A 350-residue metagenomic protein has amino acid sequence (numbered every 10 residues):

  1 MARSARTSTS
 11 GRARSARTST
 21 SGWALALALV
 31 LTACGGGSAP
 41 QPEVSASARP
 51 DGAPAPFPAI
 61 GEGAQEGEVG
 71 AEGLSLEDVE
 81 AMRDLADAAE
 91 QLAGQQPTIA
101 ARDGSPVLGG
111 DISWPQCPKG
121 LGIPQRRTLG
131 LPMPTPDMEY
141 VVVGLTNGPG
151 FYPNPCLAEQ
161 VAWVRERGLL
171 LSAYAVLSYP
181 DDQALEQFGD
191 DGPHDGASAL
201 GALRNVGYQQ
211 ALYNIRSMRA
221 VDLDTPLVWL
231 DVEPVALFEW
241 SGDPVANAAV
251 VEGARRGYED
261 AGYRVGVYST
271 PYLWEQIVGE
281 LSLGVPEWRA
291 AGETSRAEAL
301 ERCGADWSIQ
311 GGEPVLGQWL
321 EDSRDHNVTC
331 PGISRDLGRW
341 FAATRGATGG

Functional and structural regions predicted by a protein language model:
A2-T20: Long, intrinsically disordered low-complexity tandem-repeat segments
S21-A33: Bacterial N-terminal signal peptides
V30-A59, A71: C-terminal region of N-terminal signal peptides and the immediate post-cleavage residues of exported proteins
G52-L121, G284-G350: Functionally critical loop-and-helix segments that line ligand-binding/catalytic clefts of soluble enzyme domains
D78-A246: Substrate-binding cleft of extracellular glycoside hydrolase catalytic domains
D181-F188, L273-L283: Glycine-rich, charge-decorated loop segments at or immediately adjacent to ligand/cofactor-binding or catalytic sites
G192-Q210, A248-E259, L283-I309: Acidic, His- and aromatic-enriched active-site or binding-groove loops in soluble protein domains that engage sugars
Y258-Q276, E287-G292: Aromatic-lined carbohydrate-recognition surfaces of secreted/lumenal glycan-active proteins
